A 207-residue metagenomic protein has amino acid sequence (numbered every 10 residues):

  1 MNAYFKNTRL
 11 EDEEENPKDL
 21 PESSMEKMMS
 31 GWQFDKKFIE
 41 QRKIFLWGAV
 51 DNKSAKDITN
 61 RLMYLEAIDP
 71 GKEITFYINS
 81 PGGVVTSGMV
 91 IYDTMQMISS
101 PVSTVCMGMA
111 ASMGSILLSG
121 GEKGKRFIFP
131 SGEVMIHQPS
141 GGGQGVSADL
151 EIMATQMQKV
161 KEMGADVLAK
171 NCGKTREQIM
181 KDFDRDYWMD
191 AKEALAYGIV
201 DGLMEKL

Functional and structural regions predicted by a protein language model:
M1-M113, G120-L207: N-terminal organellar transit peptides
